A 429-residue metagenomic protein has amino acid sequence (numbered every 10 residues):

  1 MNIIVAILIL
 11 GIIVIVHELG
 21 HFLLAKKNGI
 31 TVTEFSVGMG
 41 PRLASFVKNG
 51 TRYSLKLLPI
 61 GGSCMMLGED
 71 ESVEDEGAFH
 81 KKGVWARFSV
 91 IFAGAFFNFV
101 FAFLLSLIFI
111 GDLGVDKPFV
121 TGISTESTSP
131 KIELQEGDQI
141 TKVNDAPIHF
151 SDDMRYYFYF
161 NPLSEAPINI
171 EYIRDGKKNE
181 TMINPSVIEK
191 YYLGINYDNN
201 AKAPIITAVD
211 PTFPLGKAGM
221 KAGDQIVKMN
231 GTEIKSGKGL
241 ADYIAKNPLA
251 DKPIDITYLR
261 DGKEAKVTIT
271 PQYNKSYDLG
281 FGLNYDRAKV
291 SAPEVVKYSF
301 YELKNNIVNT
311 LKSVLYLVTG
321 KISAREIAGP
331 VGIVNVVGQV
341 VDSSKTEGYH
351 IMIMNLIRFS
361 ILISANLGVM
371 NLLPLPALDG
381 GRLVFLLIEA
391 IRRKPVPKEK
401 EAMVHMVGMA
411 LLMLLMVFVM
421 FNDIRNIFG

Functional and structural regions predicted by a protein language model:
M1-V5, I9, W85-V90, K297 (+1 more regions): Alpha-helical transmembrane segments of integral membrane proteins
N2-E74, M370-R392: Small-residue-rich helix-interface/hinge motifs
L10-V14, M65, N98, A102 (+2 more regions): Alpha-helical transmembrane segments of multi-pass membrane proteins
K27, T51-S54, L58-T125: Internal alpha-helical transmembrane segments
K82, Y192, N196-F213, K217 (+8 more regions): Functional transmembrane alpha-helices
R87-V100, I351, N355-L372: Pore domain of cation channels
F88-G122, R155-D210, G216, D255-T257 (+3 more regions): PDZ/PDZ-like peptide-tail recognition elements
P130-D152, L215-K238, L303: Conserved PDZ fold ligand-binding element
